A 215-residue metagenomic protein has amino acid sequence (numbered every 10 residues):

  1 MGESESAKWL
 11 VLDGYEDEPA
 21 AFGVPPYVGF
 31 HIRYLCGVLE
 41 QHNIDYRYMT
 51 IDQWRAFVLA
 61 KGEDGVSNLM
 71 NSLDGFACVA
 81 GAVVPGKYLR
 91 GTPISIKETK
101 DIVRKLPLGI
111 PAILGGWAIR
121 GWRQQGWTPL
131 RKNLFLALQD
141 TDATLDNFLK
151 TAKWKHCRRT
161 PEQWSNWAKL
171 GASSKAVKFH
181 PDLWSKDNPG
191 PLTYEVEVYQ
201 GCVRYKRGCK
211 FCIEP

Functional and structural regions predicted by a protein language model:
M1-P215: Acidic, low-complexity intrinsically disordered segments
